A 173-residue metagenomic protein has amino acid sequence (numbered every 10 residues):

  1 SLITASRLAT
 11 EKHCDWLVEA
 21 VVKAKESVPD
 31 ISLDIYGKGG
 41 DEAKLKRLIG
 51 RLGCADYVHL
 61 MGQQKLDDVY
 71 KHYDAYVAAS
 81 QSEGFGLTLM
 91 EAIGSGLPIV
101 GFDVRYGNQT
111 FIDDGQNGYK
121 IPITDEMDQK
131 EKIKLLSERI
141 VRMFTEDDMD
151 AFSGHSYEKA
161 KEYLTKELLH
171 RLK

Functional and structural regions predicted by a protein language model:
S1-K12, V18-V21: Conserved donor-binding/catalytic core segment of Leloir-type glycosyltransferases
K46-Q63: Nucleotide-activated donor-binding/catalytic signature segment of Leloir-type glycosyltransferases, i.e., the conserved
Q63-Q64, V69-Y73: Short alpha-helical donor nucleotide-sugar binding micro-motif in glycosyltransferases
D67, F85, M90-G94, Q109-T110: Short alpha-helical segment that forms part of, or immediately flanks, the ligand-binding pocket in carbohydrate-active
Q81: Aromatic "clamp/platform" in nucleotide-sugar-dependent glycosyltransferases that forms part of the donor/acceptor
P98-F102: Short hydrophobic beta-strand element within catalytic cores of glycosyltransferases and related nucleotide-activated
Q109-I140: Change "using UDP/GDP/dTDP sugars" to "using nucleotide sugars
E131, D147-K173: A charged, aromatic-enriched C-terminal amphipathic alpha-helix characteristic of glycosyltransferases across folds
